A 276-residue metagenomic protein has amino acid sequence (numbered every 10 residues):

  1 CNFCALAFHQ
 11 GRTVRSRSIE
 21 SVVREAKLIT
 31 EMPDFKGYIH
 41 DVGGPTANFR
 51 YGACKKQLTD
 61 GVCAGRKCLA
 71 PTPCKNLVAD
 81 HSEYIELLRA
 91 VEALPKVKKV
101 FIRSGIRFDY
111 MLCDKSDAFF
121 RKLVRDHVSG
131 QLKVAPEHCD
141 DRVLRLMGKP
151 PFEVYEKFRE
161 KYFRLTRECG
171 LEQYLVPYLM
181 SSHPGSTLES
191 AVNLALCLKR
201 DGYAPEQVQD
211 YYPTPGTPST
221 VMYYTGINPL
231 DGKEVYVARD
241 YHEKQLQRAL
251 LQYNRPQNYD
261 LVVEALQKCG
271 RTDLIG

Functional and structural regions predicted by a protein language model:
C1-S18: Canonical Radical SAM [4Fe-4S] cluster-binding loop centered on the CxxxCxxC motif and its immediate flanking residues
R15-L28: Conserved S-adenosyl-L-methionine
V22, V134, V208, G270: Conserved, mostly hydrophobic/aromatic
K27-V176, M180-P184: Conserved SAM/AdoMet-binding glycine-rich loop
G43-P45, Y212-T217: Short, solvent-exposed turn/loop segments enriched in Gly/Ser/Thr/Pro and often Arg
A118-F119, H183-R200: Catalytic cores of alpha/beta
Y203-T214: Glycine-rich phosphate-binding active-site loops on the catalytic face of alpha/beta enzymes
G216-G276: Radical SAM enzyme core and accessory elements
